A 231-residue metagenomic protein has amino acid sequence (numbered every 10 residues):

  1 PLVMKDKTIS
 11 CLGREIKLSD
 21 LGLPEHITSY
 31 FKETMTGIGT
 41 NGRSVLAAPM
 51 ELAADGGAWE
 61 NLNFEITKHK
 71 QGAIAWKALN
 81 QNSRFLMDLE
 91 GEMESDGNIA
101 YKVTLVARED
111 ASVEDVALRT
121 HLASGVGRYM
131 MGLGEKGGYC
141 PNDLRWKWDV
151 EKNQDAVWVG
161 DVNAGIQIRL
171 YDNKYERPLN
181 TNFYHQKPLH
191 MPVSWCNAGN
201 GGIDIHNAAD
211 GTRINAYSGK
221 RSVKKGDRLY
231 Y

Functional and structural regions predicted by a protein language model:
P1-G226: Beta-strand/loop-rich accessory regions of lumenal/periplasmic or secreted enzymes, predominantly carbohydrate-active
